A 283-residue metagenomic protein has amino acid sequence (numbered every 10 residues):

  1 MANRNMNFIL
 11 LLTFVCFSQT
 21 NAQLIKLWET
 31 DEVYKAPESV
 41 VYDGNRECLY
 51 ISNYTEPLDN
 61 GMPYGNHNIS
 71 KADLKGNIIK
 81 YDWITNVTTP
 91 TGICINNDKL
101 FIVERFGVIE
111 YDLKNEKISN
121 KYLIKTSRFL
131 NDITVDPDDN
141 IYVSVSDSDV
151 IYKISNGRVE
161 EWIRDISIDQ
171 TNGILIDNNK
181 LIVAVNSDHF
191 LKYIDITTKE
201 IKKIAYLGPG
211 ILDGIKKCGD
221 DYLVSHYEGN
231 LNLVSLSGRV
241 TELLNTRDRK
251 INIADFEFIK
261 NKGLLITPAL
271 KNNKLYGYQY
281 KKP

Functional and structural regions predicted by a protein language model:
M1-I25: Bacterial Sec-dependent N-terminal signal peptides
L24, G107-I109, L113-D138, S144: Asp-box/WD-like beta-propeller blade repeats and closely related beta-sheet repeat scaffolds
I25-D31, N77-I84, K117-L123, R158-D165 (+2 more regions): A short beta-strand motif characteristic of beta-propeller blades
Y34-R46, S52, T85-K99, K125-I141 (+4 more regions): Beta-rich, blade/repeat-based domains predominating in secreted/periplasmic proteins but also intracellular
I51-G65, G277: Short, conserved, GDST-rich strand-edge loop motifs in beta-rich repeat architectures
T55-D59, G107, S148-D149, D188-F190 (+2 more regions): Short glycine/acidic-enriched loop and turn motifs that connect beta-strands
A72-G76, D112-K117, I154-R158, D195-K199 (+2 more regions): Short loop/turn segments that connect beta-strands within beta-propeller blades
I253-P283: Blade-level signature of beta-propeller repeat domains, shared across WD40, Kelch, NHL, RCC1 and BNR/Asp-box propellers
